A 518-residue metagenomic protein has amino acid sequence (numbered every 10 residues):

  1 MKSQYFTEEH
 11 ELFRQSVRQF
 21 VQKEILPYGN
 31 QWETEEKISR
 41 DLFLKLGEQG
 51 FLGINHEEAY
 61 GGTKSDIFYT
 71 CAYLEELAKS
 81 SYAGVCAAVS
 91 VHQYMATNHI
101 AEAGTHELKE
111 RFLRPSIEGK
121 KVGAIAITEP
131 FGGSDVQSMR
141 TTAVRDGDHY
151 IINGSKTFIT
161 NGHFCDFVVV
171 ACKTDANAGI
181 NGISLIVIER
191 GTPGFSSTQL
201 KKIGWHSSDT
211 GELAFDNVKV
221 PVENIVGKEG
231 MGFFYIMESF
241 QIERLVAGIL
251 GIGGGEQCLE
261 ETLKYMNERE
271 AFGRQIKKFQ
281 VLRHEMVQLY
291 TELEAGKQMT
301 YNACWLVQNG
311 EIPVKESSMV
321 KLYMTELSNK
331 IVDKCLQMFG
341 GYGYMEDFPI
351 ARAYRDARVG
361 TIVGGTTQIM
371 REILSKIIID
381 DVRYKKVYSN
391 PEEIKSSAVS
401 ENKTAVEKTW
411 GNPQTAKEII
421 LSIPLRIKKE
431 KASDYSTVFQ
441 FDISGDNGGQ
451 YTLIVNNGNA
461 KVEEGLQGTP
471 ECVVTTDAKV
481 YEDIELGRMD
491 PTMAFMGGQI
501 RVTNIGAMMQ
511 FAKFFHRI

Functional and structural regions predicted by a protein language model:
M1-S81, S90-V91, A103-L108, P115-K120 (+5 more regions): Alpha-helical interface subdomain recognition
S116, F131-S134, F158-N161, D175-N177 (+1 more regions): Short Gly/Pro-enriched turn/cap motifs at secondary-structure boundaries
G119-I127, S436-I443: A short, Trp-centered hydrophobic/proline-enriched beta-strand micro-motif
S138, G191-P221, L466: Flexible, small-/acidic-enriched active-site or ligand-binding loops
T141-V144, L453: A structural signal for short hydrophobic beta-strand segments in well-ordered beta-sheet cores
D148-H149, N153-T198: A short core secondary-structure module
A214-E238: A short, charged helix-loop
K395-I518: Feature captures hydrophobic
